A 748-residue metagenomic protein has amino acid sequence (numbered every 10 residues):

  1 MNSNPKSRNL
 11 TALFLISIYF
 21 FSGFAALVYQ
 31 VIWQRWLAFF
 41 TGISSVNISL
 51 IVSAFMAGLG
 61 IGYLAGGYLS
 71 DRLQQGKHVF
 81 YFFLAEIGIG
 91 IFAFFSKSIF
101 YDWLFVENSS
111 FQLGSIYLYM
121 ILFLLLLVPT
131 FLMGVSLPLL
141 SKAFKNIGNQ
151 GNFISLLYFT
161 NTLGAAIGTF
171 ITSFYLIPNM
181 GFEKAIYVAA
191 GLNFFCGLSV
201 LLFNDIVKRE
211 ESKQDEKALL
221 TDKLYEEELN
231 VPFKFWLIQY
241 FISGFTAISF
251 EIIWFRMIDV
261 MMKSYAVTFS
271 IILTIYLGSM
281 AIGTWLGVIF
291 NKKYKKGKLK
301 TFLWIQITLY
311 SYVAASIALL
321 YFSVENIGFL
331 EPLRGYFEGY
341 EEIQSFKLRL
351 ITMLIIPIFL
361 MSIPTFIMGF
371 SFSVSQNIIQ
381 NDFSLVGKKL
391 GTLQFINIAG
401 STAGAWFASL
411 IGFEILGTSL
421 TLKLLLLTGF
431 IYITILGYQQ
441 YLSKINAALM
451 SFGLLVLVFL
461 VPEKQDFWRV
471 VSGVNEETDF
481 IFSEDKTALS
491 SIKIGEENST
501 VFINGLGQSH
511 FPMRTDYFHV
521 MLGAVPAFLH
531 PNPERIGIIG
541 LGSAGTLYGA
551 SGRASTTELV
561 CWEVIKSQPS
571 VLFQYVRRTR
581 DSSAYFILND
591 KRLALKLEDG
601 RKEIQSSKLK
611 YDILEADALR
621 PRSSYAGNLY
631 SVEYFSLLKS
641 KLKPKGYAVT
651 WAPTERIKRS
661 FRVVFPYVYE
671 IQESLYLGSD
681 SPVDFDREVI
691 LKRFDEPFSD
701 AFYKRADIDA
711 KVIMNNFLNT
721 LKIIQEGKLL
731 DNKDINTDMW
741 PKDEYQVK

Functional and structural regions predicted by a protein language model:
M1-K692, W740-K748: Alpha-helical transmembrane segments of multi-pass membrane proteins
D684-K748: SAM/dcSAM-binding transferase cores
